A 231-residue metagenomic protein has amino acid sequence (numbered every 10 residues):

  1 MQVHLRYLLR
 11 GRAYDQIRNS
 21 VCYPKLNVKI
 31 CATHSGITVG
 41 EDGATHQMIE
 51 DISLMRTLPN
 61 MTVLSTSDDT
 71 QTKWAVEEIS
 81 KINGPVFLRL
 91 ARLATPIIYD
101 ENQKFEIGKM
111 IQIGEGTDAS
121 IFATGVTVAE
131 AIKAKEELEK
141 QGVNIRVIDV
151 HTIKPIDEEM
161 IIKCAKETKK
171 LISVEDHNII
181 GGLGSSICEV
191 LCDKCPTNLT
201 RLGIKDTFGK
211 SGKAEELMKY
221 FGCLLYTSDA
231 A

Functional and structural regions predicted by a protein language model:
M1-S120: Conserved thiamine diphosphate
A32, S186-V190, K194-F208: Glycine-rich, acidic loop regions that bind phosphate or pyrophosphate groups
S35-I37, R92-T95, G125-V126, H151-T152 (+1 more regions): Glycine-rich beta-alpha junction loops
F122-E139: Glycine-rich phosphate/diphosphate-binding loop of Rossmann-like nucleotide-binding domains
R146-C164: Generic long, charged, amphipathic alpha-helical segments
A214-L225: Short, flexible active-site recognition loops that position polar ligands and cofactors
Y226-A231: Conserved small/polar residues in nucleotide/adenosyl-binding loops
